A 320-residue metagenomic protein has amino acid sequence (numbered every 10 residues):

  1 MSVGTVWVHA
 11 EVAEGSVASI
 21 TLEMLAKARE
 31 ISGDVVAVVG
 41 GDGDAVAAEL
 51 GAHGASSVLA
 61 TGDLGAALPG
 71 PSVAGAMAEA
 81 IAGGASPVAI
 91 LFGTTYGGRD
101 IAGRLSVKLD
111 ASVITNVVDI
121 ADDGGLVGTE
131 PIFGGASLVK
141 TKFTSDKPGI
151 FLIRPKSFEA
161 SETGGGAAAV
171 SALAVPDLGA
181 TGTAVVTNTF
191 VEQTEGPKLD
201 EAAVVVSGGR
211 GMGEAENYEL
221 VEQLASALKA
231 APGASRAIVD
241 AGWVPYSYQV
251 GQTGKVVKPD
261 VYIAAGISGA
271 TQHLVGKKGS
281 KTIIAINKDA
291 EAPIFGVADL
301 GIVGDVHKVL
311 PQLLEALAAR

Functional and structural regions predicted by a protein language model:
M1-R320: N-terminal glycine-rich FAD/FM-binding segment characteristic of electron-transfer flavoproteins
